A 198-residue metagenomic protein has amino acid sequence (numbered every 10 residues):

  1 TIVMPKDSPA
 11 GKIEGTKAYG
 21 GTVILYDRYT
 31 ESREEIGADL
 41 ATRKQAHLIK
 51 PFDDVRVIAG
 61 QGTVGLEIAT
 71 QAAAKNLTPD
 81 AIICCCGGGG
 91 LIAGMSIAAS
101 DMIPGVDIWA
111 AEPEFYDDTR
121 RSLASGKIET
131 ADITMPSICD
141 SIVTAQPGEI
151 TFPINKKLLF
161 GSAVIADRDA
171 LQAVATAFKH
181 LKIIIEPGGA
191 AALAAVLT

Functional and structural regions predicted by a protein language model:
T1-T198: PLP-dependent amino-acid enzyme catalytic core
